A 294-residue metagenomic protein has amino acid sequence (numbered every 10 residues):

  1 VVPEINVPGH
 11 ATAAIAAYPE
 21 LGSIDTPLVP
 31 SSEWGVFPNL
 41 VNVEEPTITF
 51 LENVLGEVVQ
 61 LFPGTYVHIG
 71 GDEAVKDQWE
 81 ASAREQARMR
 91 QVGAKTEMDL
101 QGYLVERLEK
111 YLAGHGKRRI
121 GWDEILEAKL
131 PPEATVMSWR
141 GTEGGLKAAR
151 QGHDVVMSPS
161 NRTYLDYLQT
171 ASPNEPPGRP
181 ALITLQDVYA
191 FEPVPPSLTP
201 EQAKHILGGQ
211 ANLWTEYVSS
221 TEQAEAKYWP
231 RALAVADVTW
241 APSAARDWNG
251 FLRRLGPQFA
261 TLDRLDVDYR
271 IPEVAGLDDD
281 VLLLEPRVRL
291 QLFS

Functional and structural regions predicted by a protein language model:
V1-H115: Substrate-binding cleft of carbohydrate-active enzyme catalytic domains
R118-A134, W139-F293: Flexible, acidic glycine-rich loops studded with aromatic residues
